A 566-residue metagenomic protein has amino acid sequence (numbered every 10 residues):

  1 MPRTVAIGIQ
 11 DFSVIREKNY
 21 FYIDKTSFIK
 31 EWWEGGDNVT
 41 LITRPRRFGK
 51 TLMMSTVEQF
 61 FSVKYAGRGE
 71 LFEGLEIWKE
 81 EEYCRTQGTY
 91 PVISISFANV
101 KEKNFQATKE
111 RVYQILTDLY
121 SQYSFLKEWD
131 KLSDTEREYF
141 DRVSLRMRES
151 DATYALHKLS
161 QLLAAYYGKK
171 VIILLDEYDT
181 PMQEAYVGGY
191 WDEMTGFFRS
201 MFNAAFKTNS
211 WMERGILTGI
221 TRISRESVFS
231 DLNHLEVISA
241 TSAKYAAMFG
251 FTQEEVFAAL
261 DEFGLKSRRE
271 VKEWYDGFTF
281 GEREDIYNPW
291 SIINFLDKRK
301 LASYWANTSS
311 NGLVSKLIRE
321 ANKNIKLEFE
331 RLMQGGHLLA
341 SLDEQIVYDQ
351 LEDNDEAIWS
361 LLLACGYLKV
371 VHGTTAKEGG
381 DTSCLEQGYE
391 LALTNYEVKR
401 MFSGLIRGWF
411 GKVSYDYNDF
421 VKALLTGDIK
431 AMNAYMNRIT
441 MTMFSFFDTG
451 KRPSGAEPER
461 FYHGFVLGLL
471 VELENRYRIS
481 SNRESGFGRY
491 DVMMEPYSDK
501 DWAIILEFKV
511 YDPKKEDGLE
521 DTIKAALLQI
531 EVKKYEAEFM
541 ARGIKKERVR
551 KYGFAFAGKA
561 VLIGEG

Functional and structural regions predicted by a protein language model:
M1-K79, I439: Walker A/P-loop-proximal flanking segment of P-loop NTPase domains
G8, S13, S62-F125: P-loop NTPase motor core
Y120, A155-A164, E193-G215, Y535-E538: Substrate-engagement module of ASCE P-loop NTPases
Q122-L174, A204: Mid-core helix/loop region of P-loop NTP-binding domains shared across ATPases and GTPases
I172-D176, S200, E213-I220: Structural recognition of the conserved hydrophobic beta-strand(s) that form the central parallel beta-sheet of P-loop
S224-D231, I238-F295, E328: Amphipathic alpha-helical segments of the small helical/lid subdomains adjacent to P-loop NTPase cores
L235-E236, Y287, I292-K534, V561-G566: Extended alpha-helical interface modules used as scaffolds for assembling large macromolecular complexes
E538-G566: Domain-level recognition of nuclease-like catalytic cores that cleave nucleotide substrates
